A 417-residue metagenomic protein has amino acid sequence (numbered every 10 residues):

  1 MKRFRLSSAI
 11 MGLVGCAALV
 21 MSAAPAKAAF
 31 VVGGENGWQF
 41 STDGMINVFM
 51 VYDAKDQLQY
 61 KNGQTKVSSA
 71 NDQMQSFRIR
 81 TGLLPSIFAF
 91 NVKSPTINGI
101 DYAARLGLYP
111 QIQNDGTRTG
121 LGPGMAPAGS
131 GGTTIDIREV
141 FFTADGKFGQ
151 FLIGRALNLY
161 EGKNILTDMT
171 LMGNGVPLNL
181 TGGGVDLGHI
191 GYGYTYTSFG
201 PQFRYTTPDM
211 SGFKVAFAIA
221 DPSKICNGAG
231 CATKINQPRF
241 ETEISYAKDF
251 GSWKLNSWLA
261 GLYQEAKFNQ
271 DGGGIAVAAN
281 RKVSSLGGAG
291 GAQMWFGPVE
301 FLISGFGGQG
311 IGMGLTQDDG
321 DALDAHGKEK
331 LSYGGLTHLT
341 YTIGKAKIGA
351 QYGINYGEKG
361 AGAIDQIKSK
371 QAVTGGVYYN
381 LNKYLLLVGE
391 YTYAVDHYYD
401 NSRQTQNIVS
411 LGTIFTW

Functional and structural regions predicted by a protein language model:
M21-A28: Sec/Tat signal peptide C-region and signal peptidase I cleavage site
F30-Y52, M74-K224, N236-P238, S245-D249 (+1 more regions): Outer membrane beta-barrel
G44-Y52, A104-L108, R155, F217-I219 (+6 more regions): Transmembrane beta-barrel strands of outer-membrane/channel proteins
F49-D53, Y109-Q113, N158-G162, P222-K224 (+5 more regions): Structural signature of outer-membrane beta-barrel domains
K66-G82, P127-T134, G193-T195, G230-P238 (+4 more regions): Replace "Gram-negative outer membrane beta-barrel proteins" with "bacterial and organellar outer membrane beta-barrel
A89-N91, V140-T143, R204-T206, E243-S245 (+5 more regions): Outer-membrane beta-barrel architecture
T242-G375, Y379: Detector for outer-membrane/organellar transmembrane beta-barrel domains, recognizing the amphipathic beta-strand
T405-W417: Outer-membrane beta-barrel "beta-signal"
